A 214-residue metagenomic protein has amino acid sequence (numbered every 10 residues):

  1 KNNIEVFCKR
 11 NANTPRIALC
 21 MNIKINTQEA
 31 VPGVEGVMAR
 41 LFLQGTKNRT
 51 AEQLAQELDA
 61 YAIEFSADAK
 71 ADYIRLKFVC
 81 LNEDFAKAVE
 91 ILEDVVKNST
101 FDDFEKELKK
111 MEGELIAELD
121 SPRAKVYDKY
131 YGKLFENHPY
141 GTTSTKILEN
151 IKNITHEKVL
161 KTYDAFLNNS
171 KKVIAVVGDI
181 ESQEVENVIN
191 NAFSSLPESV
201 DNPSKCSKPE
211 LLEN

Functional and structural regions predicted by a protein language model:
K9, T14-R40, A51-N98, G113 (+2 more regions): M16 family metallopeptidases and their MPP-like homologs
G45-N48, K97-D103: Short, polar/flexible loop-turn hinges at active-site or ligand-entry regions and domain interfaces
Q56, S99-I116, E181, V200-L212: Acidic/histidine-enriched alpha-helical segments
E136-T145, E149-N150, N168-N214: An aromatic/glycine/proline-enriched structural segment found at the starts of mature extracellular/organellar domains
I151-T155: Short, charged, amphipathic alpha-helices and their helix-cap/turn boundaries
